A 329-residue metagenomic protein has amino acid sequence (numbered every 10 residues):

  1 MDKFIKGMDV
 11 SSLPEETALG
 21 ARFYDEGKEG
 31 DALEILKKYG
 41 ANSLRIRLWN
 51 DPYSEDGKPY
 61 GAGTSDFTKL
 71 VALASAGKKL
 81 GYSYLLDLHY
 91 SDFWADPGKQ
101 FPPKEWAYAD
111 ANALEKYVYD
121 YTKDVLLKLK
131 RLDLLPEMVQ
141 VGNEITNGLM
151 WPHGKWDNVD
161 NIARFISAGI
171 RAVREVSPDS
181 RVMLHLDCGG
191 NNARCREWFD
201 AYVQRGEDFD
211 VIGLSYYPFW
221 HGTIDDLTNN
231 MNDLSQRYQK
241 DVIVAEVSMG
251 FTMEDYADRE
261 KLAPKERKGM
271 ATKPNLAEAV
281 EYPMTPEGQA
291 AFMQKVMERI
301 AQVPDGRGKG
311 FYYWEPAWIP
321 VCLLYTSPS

Functional and structural regions predicted by a protein language model:
M1-K28: Boundary/entry segment of secreted carbohydrate-active catalytic domains
M8, D87, V139, I212 (+1 more regions): Conserved, mostly hydrophobic/aromatic
E16-R22, N50-T68, D92-E115, I145-W156 (+2 more regions): Surface-exposed, active-site-proximal loop segments in enzymatic domains
R22-L36, T122-V125, R194-Y202: Short, acidic/polar
D31-Y39, R45-F93, V159-V176, M231 (+1 more regions): Aromatic-lined substrate-binding rim segments of carbohydrate-active enzymes
A32, R181, V203-A277, G288 (+1 more regions): Glycoside hydrolase catalytic-domain groove-lining segments
F67-T68, D96-F199, E207, G222-N229: Active-site cleft segment of glycoside hydrolase catalytic domains centered on the general acid/base Glu
Y325-S329: Conserved small/polar residues in nucleotide/adenosyl-binding loops
